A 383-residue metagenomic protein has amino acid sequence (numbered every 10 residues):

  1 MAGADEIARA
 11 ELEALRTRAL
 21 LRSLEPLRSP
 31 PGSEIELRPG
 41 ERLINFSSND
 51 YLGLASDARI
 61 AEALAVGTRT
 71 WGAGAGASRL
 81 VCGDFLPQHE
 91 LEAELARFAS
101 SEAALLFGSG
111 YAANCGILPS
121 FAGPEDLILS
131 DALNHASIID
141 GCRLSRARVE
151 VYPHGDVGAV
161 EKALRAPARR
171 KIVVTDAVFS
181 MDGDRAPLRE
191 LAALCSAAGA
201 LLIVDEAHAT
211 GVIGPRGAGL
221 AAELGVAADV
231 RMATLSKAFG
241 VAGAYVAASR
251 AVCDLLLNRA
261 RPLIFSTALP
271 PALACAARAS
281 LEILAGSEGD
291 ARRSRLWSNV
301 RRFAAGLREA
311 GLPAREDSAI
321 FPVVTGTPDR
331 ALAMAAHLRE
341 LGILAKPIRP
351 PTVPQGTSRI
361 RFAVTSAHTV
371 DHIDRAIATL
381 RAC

Functional and structural regions predicted by a protein language model:
A2, L54, A58, E62-V66 (+5 more regions): PLP-dependent enzyme catalytic core of the Aspartate aminotransferase-like
A4, A8-A10, A14-A73, A200: N-terminal "arm"/small-domain region of PLP-dependent enzymes with the aminotransferase-like
D50, E150-V204: Active-site phosphate-binding strand-loop segment of PLP-dependent enzymes
L54, D290-A304, R308-G342, T357 (+1 more regions): Conserved PLP-binding catalytic core of the aspartate aminotransferase-like
E62-S109: Conserved N-terminal alpha-helix of the aminotransferase class I/II PLP-enzyme fold
I117-A136: Conserved PLP-anchoring active-site segment centered on the Schiff-base-forming lysine
R216, A222-L255: Active-site PLP attachment segment
A268-E288, R295, N299, R308: Structural motif of enzymes handling amino- and sulfur-group chemistry
